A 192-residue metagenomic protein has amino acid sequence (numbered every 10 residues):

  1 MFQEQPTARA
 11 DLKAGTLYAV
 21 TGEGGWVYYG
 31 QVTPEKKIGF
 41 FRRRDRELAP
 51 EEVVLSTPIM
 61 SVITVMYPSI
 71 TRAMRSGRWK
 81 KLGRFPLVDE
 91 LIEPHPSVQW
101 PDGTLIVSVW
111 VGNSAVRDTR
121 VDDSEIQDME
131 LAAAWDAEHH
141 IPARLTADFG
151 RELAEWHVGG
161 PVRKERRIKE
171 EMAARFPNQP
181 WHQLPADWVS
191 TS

Functional and structural regions predicted by a protein language model:
M1-T57: Short N-terminal edge-element motif at the start of the domain
F40-G83: Acidic, aromatic-enriched beta-alpha/helix-loop junctions
V65-S192: Beta-strand-rich cores of mature extracytoplasmic or soluble domains
